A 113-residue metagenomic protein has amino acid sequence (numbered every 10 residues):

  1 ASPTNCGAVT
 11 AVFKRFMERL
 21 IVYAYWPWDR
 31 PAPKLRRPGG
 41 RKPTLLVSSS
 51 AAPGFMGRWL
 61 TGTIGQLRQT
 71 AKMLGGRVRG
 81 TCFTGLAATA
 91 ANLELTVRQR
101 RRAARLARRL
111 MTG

Functional and structural regions predicted by a protein language model:
A1-Q69: Helix-loop-strand module that forms the ligand-binding subsite of alpha/beta enzymes
G57-G113: Glycine-rich phosphate/pyrophosphate-binding loop and the adjoining helix
